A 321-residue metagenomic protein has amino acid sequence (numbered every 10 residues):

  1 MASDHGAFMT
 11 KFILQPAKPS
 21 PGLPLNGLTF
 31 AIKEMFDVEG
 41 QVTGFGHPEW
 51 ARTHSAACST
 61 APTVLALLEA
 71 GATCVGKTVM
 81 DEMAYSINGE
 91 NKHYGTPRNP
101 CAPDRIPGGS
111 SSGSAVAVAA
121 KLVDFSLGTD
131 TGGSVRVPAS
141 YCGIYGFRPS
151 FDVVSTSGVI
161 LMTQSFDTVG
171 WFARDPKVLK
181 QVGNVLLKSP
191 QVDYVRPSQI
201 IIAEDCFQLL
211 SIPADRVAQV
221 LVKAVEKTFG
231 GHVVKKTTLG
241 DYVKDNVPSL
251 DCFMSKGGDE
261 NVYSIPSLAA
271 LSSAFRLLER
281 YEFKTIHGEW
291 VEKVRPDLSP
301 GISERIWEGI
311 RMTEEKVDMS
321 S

Functional and structural regions predicted by a protein language model:
M1-D124: Gly/Ser-rich catalytic/binding loops embedded in alpha/beta enzyme cores
M1-L25, K188-S321: Amidase signature
W50-S55, D167-R174, G309-I310: Short, well-ordered beta-strand elements within core beta-sheets of diverse protein domains
P62, A66-E69, V116, V178-V185 (+2 more regions): Alpha-helical scaffold segments in soluble metabolic enzymes
A70-G71, E90, L186, G309 (+1 more regions): Alpha-helix boundary/capping residues
S86-E90, V137-Y141, V247: Short secondary-structure transition/capping segments
Y94-C101, G146-F151, S255-D259: Short, structured secondary-structure boundary patches
V118-T228: Fold-level recognition of mixed alpha/beta catalytic cores in primary-metabolism enzymes, strongest
